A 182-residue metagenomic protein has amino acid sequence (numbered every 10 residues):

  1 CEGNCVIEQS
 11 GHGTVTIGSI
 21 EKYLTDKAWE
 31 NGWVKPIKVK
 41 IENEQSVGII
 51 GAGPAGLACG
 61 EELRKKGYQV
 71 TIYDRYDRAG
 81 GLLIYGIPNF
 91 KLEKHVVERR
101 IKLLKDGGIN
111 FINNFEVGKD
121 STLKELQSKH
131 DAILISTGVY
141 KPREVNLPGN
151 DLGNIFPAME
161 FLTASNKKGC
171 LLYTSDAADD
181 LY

Functional and structural regions predicted by a protein language model:
E2-I50, K66, V97, I109-L172: FAD-binding core/adjacent interface of flavoenzyme oxidoreductases
G56: N-terminal Rossmann-fold NAD(P) dinucleotide-binding loop
G60, R64: Gly/Ala-rich phosphate-binding loop of Rossmann-like dinucleotide-binding domains, activating on the conserved
Q69-A79: Glycine-rich FAD pyrophosphate-binding loop
R78-A79, P142, A164, D180: Active-site loop signature of alpha/beta-hydrolase-fold enzymes
L82-I109, N114: Conserved nucleotide-cofactor-binding alpha/beta core module
Y173-Y182: Single conserved hydrophobic/aromatic residue that forms the stacking wall/gate of nucleotide- or nucleobase-binding
